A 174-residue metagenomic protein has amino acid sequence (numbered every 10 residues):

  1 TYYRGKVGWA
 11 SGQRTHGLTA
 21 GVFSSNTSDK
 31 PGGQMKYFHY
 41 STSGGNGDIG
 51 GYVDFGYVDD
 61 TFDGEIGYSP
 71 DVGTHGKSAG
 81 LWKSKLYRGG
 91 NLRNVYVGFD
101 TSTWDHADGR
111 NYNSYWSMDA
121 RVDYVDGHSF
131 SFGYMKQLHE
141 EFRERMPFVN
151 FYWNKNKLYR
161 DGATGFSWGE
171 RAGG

Functional and structural regions predicted by a protein language model:
T1-R4: Aromatic-lined, polymer-binding surfaces characteristic of secreted/periplasmic polysaccharide-degrading enzymes
K6-G8: Beta-strand-dominated lipid-handling architectures at cellular/organellar boundaries
S11-G12: Transmembrane catalytic cores of multi-pass membrane glycosyltransferases and polysaccharide-assembly enzymes
G21-G174: Exposed, low-structure sequence patches enriched in small/polar residues
